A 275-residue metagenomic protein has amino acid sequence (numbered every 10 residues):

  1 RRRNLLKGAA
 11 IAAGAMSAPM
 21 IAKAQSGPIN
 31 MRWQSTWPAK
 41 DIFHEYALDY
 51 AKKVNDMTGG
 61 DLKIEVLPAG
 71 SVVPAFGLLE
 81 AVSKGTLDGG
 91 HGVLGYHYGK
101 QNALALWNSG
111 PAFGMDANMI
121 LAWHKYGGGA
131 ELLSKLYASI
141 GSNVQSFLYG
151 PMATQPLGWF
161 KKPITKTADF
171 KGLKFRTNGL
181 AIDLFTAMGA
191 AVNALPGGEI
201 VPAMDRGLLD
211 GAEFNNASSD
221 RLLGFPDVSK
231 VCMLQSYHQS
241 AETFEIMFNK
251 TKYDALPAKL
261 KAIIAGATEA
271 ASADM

Functional and structural regions predicted by a protein language model:
R3-I120, L132-M275: N-terminal secretory/targeting leader peptides
I120-G127: A short acidic, glycine-rich active-site loop that binds or catalyzes chemistry on phosphate/adenosine moieties
